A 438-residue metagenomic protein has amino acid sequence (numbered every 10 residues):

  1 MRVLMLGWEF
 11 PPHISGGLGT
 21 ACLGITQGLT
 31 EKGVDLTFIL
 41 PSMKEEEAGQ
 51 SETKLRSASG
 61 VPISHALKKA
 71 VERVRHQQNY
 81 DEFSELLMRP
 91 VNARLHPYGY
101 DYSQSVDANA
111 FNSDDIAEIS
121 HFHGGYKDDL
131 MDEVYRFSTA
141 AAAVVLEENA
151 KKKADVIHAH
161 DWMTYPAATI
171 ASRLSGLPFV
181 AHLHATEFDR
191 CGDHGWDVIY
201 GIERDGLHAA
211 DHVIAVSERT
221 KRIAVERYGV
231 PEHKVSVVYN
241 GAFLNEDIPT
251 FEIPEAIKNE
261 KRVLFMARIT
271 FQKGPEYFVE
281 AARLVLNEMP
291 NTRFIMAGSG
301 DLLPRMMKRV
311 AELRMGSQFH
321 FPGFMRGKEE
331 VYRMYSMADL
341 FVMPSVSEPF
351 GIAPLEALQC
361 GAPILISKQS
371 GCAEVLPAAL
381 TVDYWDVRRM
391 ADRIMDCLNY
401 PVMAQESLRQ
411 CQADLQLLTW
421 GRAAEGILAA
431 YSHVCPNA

Functional and structural regions predicted by a protein language model:
T37-K151: A conserved catalytic-core segment of Leloir-type glycosyltransferases
R219, G241: Carbohydrate-associated surface elements
A256-A282: Conserved donor-binding/catalytic core segment of Leloir-type glycosyltransferases
R305-M325: Nucleotide-activated donor-binding/catalytic signature segment of Leloir-type glycosyltransferases, i.e., the conserved
F324, Y332-A338: Short alpha-helical donor nucleotide-sugar binding micro-motif in glycosyltransferases
V346: Aromatic "clamp/platform" in nucleotide-sugar-dependent glycosyltransferases that forms part of the donor/acceptor
P363-I366: Short hydrophobic beta-strand element within catalytic cores of glycosyltransferases and related nucleotide-activated
A379-R388, D396-P401: Conserved acidic donor-binding segment of nucleotide-sugar-dependent glycosyltransferases
